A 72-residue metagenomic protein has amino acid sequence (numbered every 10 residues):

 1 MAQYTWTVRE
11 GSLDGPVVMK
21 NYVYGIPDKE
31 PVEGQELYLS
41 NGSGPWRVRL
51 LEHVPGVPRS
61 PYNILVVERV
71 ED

Functional and structural regions predicted by a protein language model:
M1-K20: Short, basic/aromatic beta-hairpin or loop at an interaction surface
M19-P27: Short alpha-helix capping/helix-loop boundary micro-motifs
K29-V32: Short, well-ordered loop/turn sites that connect or cap secondary structure elements
G44-V54: Short beta-strand-centered aromatic/proline hotspots
V54-R69: Short, solvent-exposed secondary-structure boundary/capping segments
